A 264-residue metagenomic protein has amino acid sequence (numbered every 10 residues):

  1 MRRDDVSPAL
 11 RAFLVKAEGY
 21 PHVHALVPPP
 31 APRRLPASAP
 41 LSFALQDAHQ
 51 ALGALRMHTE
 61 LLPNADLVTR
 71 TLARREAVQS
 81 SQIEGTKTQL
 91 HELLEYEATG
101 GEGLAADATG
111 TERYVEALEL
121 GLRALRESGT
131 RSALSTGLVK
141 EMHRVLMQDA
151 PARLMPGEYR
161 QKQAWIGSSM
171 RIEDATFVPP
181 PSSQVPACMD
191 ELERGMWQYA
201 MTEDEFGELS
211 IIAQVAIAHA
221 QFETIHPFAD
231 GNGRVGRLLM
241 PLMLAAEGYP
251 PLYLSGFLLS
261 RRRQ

Functional and structural regions predicted by a protein language model:
M1-Q264: FIC/Doc superfamily catalytic core
